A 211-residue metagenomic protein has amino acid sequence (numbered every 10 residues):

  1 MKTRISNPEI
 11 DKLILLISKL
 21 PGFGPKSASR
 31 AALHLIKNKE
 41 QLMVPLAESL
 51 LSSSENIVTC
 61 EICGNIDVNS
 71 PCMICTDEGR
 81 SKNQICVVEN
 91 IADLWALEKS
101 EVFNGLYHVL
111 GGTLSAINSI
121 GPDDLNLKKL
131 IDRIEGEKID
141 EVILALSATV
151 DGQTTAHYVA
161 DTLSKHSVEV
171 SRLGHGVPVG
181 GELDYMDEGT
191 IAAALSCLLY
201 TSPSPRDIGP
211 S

Functional and structural regions predicted by a protein language model:
T3-I10, K19, A31-L94: Cys/His-rich Zn2+-binding cysteine-cluster or related metal-binding knuckle/ribbon modules and their
D11-S18, L35-N38, I66, E78 (+2 more regions): S-adenosyl-L-methionine-dependent methyltransferase catalytic core, i.e., the SAM/SAH-binding region
S27, K39, S54-I57, D67 (+7 more regions): Conserved NTP-handling cores and scaffolds of large molecular machines
A28, D77-L146: Extended interfacial segments that mediate partner engagement and assembly in macromolecular machines
A96, T154, Y158, P210: Phosphate- and divalent-cation-binding pockets in alpha/beta enzyme and binding domains that engage nucleotide-derived
R133-E135, D140-L199: Long C-terminal interaction/binding lobes of large macromolecular proteins
Y200-S211: Single conserved hydrophobic/aromatic residue that forms the stacking wall/gate of nucleotide- or nucleobase-binding
